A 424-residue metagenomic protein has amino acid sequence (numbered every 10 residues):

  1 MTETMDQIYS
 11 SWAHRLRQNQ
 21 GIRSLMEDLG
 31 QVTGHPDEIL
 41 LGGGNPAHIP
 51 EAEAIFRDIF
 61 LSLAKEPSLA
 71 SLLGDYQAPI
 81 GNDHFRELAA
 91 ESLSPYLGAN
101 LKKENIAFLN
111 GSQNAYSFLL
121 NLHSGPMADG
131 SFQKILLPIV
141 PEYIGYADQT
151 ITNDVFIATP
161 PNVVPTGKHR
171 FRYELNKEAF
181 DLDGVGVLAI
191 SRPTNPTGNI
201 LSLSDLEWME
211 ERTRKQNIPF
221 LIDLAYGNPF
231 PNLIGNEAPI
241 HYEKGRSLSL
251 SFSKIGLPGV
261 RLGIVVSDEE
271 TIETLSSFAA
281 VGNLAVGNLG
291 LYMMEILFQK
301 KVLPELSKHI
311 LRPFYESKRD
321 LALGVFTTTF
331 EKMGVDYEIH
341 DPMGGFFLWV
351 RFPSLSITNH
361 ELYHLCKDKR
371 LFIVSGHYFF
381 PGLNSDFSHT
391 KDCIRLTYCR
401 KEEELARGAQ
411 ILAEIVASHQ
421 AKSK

Functional and structural regions predicted by a protein language model:
T2, E87, E91, P95 (+4 more regions): PLP-dependent enzyme catalytic core of the Aspartate aminotransferase-like
T2-H84, E91, P95, D183 (+2 more regions): N-terminal "arm"/small-domain region of PLP-dependent enzymes with the aminotransferase-like
S71-Q216, L221-E243, S247, A413 (+1 more regions): Conserved core of the PLP fold type I
E237-S277, A285-L289, L405-G408: Active-site PLP attachment segment
E269-T274, K300-P304, L355-I357: Short helix-loop capping/hinge motifs at secondary-structure junctions, enriched in acidic/polar residues
S276-G282, K300-V325: Structural signature of PLP-dependent enzymes
H309-L323, D336-F352: Conserved glycine-rich beta-strand-loop-beta hairpin in the small C-terminal domain of fold type I
